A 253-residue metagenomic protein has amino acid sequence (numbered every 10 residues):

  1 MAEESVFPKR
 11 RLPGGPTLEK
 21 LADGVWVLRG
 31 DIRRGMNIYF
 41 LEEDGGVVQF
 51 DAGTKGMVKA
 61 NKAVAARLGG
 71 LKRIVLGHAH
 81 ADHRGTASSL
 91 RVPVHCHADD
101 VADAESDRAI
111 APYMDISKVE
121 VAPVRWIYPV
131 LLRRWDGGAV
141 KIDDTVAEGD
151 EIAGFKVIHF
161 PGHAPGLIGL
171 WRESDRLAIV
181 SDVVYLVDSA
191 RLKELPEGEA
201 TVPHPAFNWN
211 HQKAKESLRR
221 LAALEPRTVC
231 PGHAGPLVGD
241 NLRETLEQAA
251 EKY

Functional and structural regions predicted by a protein language model:
S5, V25-G30, F50-T54, L71-I74 (+2 more regions): Short, flexible loop segments at the rims of nucleotide/cofactor-binding pockets, characterized by
G14-V64, L170-L186: Conserved beta-strand hairpin/beta-sheet module of binuclear metal-dependent hydrolase folds, prominently
V47, K55, E148, K156-P161 (+1 more regions): Metallo-beta-lactamase
D51, H97, G232: A cross-family glycoside hydrolase active-site/sugar-binding cleft signature
G56-D143: Active-site HxH/HxHxD metal-binding segment of metal-dependent hydrolases
R108-M114, T228-Y253: C-terminal/domain-terminus segments
W126-A153, N208-R220: Alpha-helix-centered segments that form part of catalytic cores
